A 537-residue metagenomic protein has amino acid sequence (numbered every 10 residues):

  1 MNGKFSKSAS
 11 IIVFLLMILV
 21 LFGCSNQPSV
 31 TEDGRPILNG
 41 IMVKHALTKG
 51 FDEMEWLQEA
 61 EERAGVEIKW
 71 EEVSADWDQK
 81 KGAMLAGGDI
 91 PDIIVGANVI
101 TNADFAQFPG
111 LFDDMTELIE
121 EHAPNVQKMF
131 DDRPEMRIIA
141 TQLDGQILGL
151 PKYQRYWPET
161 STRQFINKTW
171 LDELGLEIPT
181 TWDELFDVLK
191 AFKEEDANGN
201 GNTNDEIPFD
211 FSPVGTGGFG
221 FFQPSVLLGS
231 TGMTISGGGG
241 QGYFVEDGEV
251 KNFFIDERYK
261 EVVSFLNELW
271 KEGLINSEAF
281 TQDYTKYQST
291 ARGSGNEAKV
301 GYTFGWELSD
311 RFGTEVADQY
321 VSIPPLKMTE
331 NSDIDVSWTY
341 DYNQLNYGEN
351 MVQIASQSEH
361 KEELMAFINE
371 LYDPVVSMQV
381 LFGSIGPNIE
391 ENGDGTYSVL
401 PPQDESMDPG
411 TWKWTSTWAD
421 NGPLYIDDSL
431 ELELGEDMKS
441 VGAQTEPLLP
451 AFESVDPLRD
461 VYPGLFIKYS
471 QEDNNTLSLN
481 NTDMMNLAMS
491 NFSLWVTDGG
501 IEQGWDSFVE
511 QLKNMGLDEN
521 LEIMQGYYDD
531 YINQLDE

Functional and structural regions predicted by a protein language model:
G3, C24-E537: Extracytoplasmic/secretory soluble proteins
K4-Q27: Sec-dependent N-terminal signal peptides of Gram-positive bacterial secreted proteins and lipoproteins
